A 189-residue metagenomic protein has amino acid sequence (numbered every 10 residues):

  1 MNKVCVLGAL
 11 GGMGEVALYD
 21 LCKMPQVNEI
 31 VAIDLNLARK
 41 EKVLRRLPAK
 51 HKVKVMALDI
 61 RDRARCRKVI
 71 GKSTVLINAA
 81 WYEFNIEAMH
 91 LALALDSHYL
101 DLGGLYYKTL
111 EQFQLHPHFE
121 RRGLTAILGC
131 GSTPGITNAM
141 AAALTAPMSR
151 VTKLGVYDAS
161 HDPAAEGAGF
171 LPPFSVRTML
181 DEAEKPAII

Functional and structural regions predicted by a protein language model:
V6-D20: N-terminal Rossmann NAD(P)H-binding glycine-rich loop of SDR-like oxidoreductase domains
L7, A146-I189: Active-site-lining helix/loop region of Rossmann-like oxidoreductase modules
G11, L35-R39: Helix N-cap at the beta1-alpha1 junction of Rossmann-like dinucleotide-binding domains, i.e., the first residues
E29-V31: Short beta-strand element of Class I
P48-D62: Rossmann-fold cofactor-recognition segment
L58-K72, F84: Conserved Rossmann-fold cofactor-binding substructure of NAD(P)-dependent oxidoreductases
I70-A79, Y99-L100: N-terminal Rossmann-like NAD(P) cofactor-binding module of classical short-chain dehydrogenase/reductase
G103-T125: Rossmann-fold NAD(P)-binding glycine/threonine-rich loop
